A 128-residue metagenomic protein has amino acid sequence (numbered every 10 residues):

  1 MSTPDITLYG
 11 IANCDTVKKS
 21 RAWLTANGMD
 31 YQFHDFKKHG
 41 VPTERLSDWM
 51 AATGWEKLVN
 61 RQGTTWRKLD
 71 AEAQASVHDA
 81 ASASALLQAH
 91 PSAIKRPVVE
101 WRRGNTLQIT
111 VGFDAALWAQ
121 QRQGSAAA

Functional and structural regions predicted by a protein language model:
S2-N27, Y31-H39: Local sequence-structure signature of Cys/Sec-based thiol-disulfide redox active-site neighborhoods
F36-A128: Thiol/selenol-based redox catalytic cores and closely related redox-interacting motifs
